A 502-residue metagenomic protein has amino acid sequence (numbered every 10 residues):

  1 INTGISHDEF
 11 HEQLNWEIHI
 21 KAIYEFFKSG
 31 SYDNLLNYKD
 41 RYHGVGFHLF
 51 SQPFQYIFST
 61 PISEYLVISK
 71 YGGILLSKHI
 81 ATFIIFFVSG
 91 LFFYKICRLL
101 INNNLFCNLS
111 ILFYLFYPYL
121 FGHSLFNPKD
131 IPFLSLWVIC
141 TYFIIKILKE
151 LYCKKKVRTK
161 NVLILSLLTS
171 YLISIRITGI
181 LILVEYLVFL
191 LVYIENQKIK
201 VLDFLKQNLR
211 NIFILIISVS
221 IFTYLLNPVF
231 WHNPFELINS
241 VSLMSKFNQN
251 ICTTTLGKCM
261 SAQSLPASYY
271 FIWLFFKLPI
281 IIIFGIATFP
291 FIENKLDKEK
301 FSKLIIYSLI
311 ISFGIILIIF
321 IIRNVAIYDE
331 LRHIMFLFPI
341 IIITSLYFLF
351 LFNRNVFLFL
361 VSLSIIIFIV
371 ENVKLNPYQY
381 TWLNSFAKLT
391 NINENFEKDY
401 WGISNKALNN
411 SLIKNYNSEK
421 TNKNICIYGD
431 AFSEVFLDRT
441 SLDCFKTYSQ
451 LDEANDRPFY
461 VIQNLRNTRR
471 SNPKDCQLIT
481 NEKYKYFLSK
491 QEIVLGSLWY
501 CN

Functional and structural regions predicted by a protein language model:
N2, F47, P228-W231, L237-S245 (+2 more regions): Catalytic lumenal/periplasmic loop and adjoining terminal transmembrane helix of membrane glycan-assembly enzymes
S6-H7, L125-P132: Short acidic/glycine- and proline-prone juxtamembrane loop motifs at membrane-interface regions of multi-pass membrane
I20-E25, H43-L49, T60, Y171 (+3 more regions): Transmembrane-lumen/periplasm boundary regions of multi-pass, lipid-linked membrane glycan transferases
I62-I68, V88-F116, K160, K303 (+2 more regions): Transmembrane-helix signature of polytopic, membrane-embedded enzymes that assemble or transfer cell-envelope glycans
L76, I80-I101, I139, F143 (+2 more regions): Transmembrane-helix motifs of polytopic, lipid-linked glycan transferases
F92-I96, P132-Y152, I164-T169, F313 (+1 more regions): Specific aromatic-rich, kink-prone transmembrane helix
C107-L115, Y142, T169, I173: Short helix- or helix-capping micro-motifs that position conserved polar/aromatic residues at function-defining sites
D130-L134, L172-I177, L181, I272-I286 (+1 more regions): Hydrophobic/aromatic-rich transmembrane helices and adjacent perimembrane loops
